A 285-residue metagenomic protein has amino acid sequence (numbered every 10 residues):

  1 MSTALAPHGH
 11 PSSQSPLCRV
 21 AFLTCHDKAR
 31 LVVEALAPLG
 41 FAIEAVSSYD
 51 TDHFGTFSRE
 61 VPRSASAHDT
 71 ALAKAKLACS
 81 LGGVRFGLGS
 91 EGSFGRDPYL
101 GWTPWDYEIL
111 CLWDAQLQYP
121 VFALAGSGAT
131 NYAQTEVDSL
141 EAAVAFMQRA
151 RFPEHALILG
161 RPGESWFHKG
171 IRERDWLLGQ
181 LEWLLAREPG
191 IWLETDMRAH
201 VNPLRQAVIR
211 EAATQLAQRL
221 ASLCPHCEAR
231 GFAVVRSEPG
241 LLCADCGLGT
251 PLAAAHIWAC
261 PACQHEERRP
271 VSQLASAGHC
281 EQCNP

Functional and structural regions predicted by a protein language model:
H10-L36: N-terminal beta1-alpha1 ligand-phosphate binding loop
P38-G55: N-terminal glycine-rich anion-binding loops that anchor highly charged ligand groups
D50-T70: N-terminal beta-loop-helix "entrance" segment that forms/cooperates in small-molecule cofactor or anionic ligand
A75, G82-F94, C243: A short, hydrophobic beta-strand-centered structural micro-motif
E108-D114: Short beta-strand scaffold segments in enzyme catalytic cores
P120-H155: Compact, glycine/acidic-enriched structural inserts
M147-L223: Active-site rim beta-loop-alpha module in soluble metabolic enzymes
A212-P285: Cys/His-rich short segments
